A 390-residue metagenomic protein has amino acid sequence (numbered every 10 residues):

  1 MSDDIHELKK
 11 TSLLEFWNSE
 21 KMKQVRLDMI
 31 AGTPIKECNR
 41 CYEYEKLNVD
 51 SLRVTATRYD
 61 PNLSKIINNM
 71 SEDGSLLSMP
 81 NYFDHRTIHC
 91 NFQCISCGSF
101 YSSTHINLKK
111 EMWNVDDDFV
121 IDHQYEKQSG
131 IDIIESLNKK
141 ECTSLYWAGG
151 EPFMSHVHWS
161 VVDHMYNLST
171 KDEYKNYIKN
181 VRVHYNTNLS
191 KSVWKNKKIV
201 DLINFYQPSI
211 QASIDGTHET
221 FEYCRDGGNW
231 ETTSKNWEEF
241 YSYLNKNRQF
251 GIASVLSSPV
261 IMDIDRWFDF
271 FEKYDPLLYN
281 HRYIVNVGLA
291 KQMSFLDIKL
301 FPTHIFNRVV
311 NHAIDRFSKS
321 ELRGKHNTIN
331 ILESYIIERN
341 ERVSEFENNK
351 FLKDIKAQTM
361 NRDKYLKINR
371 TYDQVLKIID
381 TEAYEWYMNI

Functional and structural regions predicted by a protein language model:
M1-I121, N138-K139, T328-I390: N-terminal pre-core extensions flanking Radical SAM catalytic domains
M1-T11, I106, H123-Q128, L202-I390: Radical SAM enzyme [4Fe-4S]-AdoMet core and its adjacent flexible, acidic and glycine-rich loops/tails across
L14-W17, C94, W159-Y166, E238-Y241 (+1 more regions): Non-transmembrane alpha-helical segments in soluble domains of secreted/periplasmic/extracellular proteins
M29-G32, D73-S75, S136-L137, Y174-N176 (+2 more regions): A general structural signal for short secondary-structure junctions and capping/turn motifs
L77-H89, G98-Q128, K140-H158, S169-K195 (+3 more regions): Core AdoMet radical
Y101, M165-S169, L244, D275: Active-site catalytic pocket residues across diverse enzymes, especially alpha/beta-hydrolases
S129-I133: Conserved RecA-like ASCE ATPase "motif II neighborhood" in helicase/translocase motors
W159-D163, W194-D201, D263-W267: Distinct, well-ordered alpha-helical segments
